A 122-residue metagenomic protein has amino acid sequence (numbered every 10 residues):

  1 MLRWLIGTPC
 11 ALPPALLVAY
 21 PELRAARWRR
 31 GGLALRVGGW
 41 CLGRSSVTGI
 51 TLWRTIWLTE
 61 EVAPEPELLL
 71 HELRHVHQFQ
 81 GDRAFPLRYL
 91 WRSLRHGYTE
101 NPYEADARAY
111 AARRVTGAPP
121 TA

Functional and structural regions predicted by a protein language model:
M1-T51, R108, A112-V115, P119-A122: Auxiliary, metal-adjacent structural segments of Zn-dependent hydrolase domains
C10, A63-E67, N101, A105: A structural signal for well-ordered alpha-helical segments within the folded catalytic domains of diverse enzymes
A34-V37, R54-I56, R88-Y89: Intrinsically disordered, low-complexity segments enriched in polar/charged residues with Gly/Pro, especially when
C41-S45, L52, Q78-A109, P120-T121: Post-HEXXH active-site segment of zinc metalloproteases
S46-L69, Y98: Short pre-active-site segment immediately N-terminal to the catalytic Zn-binding motif
L68, E72-V76, Q80: Catalytic glutamate of the conserved HExxH
